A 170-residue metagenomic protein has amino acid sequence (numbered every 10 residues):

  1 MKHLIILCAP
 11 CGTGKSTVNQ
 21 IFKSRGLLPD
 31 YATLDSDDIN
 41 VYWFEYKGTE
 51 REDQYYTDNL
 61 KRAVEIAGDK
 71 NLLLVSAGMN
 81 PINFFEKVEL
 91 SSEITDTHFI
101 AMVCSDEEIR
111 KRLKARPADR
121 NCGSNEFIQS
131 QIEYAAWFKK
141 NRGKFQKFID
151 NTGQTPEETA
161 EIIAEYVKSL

Functional and structural regions predicted by a protein language model:
L7: Hydrophobic anchor at the beta1->P-loop junction of P-loop NTPases
P10: P-loop (Walker A) phosphate-binding loop of NTP-binding proteins
T13: ATP-binding Walker
S16: Walker A/P-loop
N19-E65: Conserved substrate/cofactor phosphate-moiety recognition/catalytic segment in nucleotide-dependent phosphotransferases
Y55-D96: Glycine-rich phosphate-binding loop used to anchor ATP phosphates in small-molecule kinases, encompassing both
E93-K114: Conserved phosphate-donor/acceptor-positioning beta-strand/loop module used by diverse small-molecule
D119-I162, L170: Small-molecule kinase domains that catalyze NTP-dependent phosphoryl transfer to phosphate-bearing small molecules
